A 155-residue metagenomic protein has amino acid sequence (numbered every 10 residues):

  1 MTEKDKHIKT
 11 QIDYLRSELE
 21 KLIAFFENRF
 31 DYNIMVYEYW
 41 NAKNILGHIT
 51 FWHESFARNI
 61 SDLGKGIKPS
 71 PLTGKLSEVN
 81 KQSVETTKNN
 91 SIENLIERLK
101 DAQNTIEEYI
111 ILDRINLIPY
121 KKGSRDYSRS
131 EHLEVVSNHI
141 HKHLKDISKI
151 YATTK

Functional and structural regions predicted by a protein language model:
T2-F30, F51-D62, N138-H141: Alpha-helical bundle segments that constitute or directly flank the non-heme di-iron/ferroxidase center
E3-H7, Y37, V84-S91, S124-S128: Short amphipathic alpha-helical segments at helix-loop
I8, I12-L15, A42, I92-L99 (+2 more regions): Hydrophobic packing residues in well-ordered alpha-helices of helical domains and bundles
I23, L46, A57, I96 (+3 more regions): Non-transmembrane alpha-helical segments in soluble domains of secreted/periplasmic/extracellular proteins
D31-E78, L117-K155: Short, contiguous alpha-helical
V79-Y120, E131-V136: Acidic/histidine-rich alpha-helical segments that form the ligand environment of transition-metal centers
